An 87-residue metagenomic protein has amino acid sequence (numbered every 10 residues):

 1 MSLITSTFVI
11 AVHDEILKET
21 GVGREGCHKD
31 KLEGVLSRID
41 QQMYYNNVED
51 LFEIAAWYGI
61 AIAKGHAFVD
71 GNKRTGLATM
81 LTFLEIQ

Functional and structural regions predicted by a protein language model:
M1-Q87: FIC/Doc superfamily catalytic core
